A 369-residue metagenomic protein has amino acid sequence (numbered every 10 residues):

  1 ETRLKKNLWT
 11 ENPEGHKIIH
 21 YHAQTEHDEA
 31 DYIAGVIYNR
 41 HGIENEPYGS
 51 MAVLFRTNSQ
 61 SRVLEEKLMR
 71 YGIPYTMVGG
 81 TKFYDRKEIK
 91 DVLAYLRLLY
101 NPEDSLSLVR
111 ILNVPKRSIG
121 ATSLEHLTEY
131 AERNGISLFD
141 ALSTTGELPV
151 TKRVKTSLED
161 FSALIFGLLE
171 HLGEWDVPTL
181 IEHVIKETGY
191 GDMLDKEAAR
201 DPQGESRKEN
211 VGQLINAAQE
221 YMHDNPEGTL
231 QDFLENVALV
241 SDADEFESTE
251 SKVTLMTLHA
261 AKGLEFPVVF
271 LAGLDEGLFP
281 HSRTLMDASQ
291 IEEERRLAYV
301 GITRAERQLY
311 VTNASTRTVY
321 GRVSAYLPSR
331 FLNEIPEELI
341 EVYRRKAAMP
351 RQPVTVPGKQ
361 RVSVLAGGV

Functional and structural regions predicted by a protein language model:
E1-P74, R97-N101, L172: Helicase P-loop NTPase motor core
W9, V53, G79-G80, S143 (+1 more regions): Proline- and acidic/polar-enriched loop/turn elements at helix boundaries
Y21, A52, G80, P202 (+1 more regions): Conserved short-loop catalytic and cofactor-binding motifs
T25, R56, G80-T81, L258-A261: Structured loop/turn residues at secondary-structure junctions
P47, S61-I73, R86, L93-E341: Conserved helicase C-terminal RecA-like lobe
G72-K82: Conserved RecA-like helicase motor-core motifs
E337-V369: Acidic, low-complexity intrinsically disordered tails
